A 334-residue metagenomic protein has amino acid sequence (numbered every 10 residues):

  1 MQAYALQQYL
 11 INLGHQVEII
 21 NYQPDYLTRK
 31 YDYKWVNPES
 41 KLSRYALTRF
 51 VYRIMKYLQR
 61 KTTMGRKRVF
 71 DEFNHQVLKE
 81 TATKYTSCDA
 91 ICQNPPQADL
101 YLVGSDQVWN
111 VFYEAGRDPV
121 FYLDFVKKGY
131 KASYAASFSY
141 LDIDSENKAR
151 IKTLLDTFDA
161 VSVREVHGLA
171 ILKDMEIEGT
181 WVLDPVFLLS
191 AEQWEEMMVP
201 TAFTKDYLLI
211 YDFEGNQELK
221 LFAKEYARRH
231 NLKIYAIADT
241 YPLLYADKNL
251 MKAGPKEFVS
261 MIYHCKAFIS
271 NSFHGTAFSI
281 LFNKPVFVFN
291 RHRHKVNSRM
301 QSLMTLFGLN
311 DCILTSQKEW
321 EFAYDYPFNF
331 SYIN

Functional and structural regions predicted by a protein language model:
Q2-Q16, I20-T153: Aromatic- and Gly/Pro-rich donor/ligand-binding loops that form nucleotide- or phosphate-bearing donor binding pockets
P96-Q97, F125-G129, W194-Y207: Nucleotide-sugar donor-binding and catalytic loop/hinge architecture of NDP-sugar-dependent glycosyltransferases
A132-Y140, G168-I171, D212-P255, T315-F322: Catalytic donor nucleotide-activated moiety binding site of glycosyltransferases and closely related
L141-E146, F187-T201: Acidic anion/phosphate-binding donor-loop and adjacent secondary structure in glycosyltransferase catalytic cores
F158-E165, I269: A short beta-strand/loop micro-motif in the catalytic core of glycosyltransferases that engages the nucleotide-sugar
G179-F187, A191, D239-T240, L244-N271: Donor nucleotide-activated moiety binding/catalytic core segment of transferases that use nucleotide-activated donors
M261-S302: A donor-sugar binding/catalytic signature common to diverse glycosyltransferases and related nucleotide-sugar
T305-N334: Leloir-type glycosyltransferase catalytic cores
